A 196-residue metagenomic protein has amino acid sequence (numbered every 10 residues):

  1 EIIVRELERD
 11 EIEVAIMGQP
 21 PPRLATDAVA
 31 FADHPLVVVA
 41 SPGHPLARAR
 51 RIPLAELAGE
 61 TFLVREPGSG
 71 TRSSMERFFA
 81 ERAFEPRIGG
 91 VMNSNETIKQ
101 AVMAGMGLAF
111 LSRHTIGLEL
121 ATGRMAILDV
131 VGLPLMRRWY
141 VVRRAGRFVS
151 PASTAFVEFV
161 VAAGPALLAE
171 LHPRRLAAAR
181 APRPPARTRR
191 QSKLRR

Functional and structural regions predicted by a protein language model:
E1-A40, R48, M103-M106, A126-L128: Short beta-strand-centered segments that line the small-molecule binding cleft or hinge of alpha/beta clamshell
E1-V4, V91-I98: Short helix-initiation/N-cap motifs at beta->coil->alpha
V4-R5, V29, A55, K99-Q100 (+1 more regions): Alpha-helical segments flanking ligand/cofactor-binding loops in enzyme cores
G18-Q19, E85-S94: Short beta-strand-to-loop elements that line the ligand-binding cleft of bilobed periplasmic-binding protein-like
T26-A28, D33-V38, P42-H44, I52-L54 (+3 more regions): Small-molecule pocket liners
L36, I52-T71, V161-L168: Short loop->beta-strand "edge-of-pocket" segments that line small-molecule binding or catalytic clefts across diverse
S41, G70, A126-E170, R175-L176: A late-sequence structural motif
G68-A80, F84, T154, E158-R196: Ligand-binding clefts/hinges and TM-proximal coupling segments of bilobed small-molecule sensing domains
